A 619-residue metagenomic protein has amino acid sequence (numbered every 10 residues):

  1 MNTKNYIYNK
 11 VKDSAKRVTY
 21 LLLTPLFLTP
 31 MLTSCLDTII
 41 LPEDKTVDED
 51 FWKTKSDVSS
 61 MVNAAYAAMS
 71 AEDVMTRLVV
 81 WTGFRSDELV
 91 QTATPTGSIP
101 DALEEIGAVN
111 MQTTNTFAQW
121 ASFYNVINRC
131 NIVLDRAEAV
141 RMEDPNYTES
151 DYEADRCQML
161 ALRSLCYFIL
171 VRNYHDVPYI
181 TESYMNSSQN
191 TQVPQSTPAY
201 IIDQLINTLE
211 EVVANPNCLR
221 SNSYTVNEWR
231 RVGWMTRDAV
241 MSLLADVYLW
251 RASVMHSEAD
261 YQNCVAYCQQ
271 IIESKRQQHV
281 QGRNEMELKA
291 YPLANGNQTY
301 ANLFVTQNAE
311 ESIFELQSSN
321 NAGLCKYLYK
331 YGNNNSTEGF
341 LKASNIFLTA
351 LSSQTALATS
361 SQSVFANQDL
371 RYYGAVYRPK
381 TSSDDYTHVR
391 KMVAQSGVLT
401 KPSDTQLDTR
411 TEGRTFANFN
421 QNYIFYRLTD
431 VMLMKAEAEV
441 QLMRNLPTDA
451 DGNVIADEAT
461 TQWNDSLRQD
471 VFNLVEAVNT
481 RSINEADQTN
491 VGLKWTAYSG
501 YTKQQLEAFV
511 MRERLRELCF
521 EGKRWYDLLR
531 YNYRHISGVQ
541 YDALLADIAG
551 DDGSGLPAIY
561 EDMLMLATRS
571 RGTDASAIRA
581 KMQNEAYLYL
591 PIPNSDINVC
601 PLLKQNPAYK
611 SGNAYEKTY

Functional and structural regions predicted by a protein language model:
N2-Y6, L28-S56, L205, A245 (+3 more regions): Bacterial Sec-dependent N-terminal signal peptides
K55, S59-E72, T94-Y174, N190-D203 (+4 more regions): Conserved, well-structured interaction surfaces
K55-D57, V62, A71-D73, L89-S122 (+3 more regions): Elongated scaffold/linker segments in the mid-to-C-terminal portions of large proteins
V171-P178, W250-S257, Q441-N445: Short coil/turn linking the two alpha-helices of tandem helical-hairpin repeats
S183-M185, V193-Q281, M286: Hydrophobic, small-residue-rich alpha-helical packing segments that form membrane-like cores
